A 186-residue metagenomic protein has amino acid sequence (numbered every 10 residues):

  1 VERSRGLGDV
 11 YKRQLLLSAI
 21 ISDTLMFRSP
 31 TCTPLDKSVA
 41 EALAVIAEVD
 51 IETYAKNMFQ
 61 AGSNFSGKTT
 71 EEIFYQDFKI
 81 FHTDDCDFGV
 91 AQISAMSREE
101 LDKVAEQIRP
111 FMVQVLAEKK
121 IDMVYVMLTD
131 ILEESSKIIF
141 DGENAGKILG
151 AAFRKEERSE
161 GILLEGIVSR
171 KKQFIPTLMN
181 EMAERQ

Functional and structural regions predicted by a protein language model:
V1-L7, Y11: Single conserved hydrophobic/aromatic residue that forms the stacking wall/gate of nucleotide- or nucleobase-binding
K12-A19: Alpha-helical scaffolds flanking conserved acidic
A19-I20, V115: Amphipathic alpha-helical segments in well-ordered regions
M26: Glycine-rich, mobile lid/loop segments that gate access to catalytic sites or pores
V39-Q186: C-terminal accessory domains and tails appended to enzymatic cores
